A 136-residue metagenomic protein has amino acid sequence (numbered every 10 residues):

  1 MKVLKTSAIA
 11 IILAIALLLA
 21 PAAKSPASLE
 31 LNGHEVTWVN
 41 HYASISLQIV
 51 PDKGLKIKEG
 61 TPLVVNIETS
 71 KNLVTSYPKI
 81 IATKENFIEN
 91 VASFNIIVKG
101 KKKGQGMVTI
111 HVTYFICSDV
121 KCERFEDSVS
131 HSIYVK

Functional and structural regions predicted by a protein language model:
M1-T6: Positively charged n-region of N-terminal signal peptides that target proteins for export
I9-L18: Bacterial N-terminal signal peptides
A22-K136: Extracellular/lumen-exposed scaffold segments
